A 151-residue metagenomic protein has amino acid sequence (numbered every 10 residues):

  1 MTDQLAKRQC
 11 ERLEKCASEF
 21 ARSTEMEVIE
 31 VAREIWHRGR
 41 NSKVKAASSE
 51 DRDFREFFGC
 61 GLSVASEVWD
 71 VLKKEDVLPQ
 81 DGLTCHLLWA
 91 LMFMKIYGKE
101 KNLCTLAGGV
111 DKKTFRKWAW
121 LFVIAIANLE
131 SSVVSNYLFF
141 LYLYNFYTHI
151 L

Functional and structural regions predicted by a protein language model:
M1-L78: Charged, often Cys/His-bearing segments associated with DNA-binding zinc-finger transcription factors
G61-V64, C85, K99, F115-W118: Alpha-helical interaction elements in eukaryotic regulators
L72-D76, Y97, I126, E130: Short amphipathic alpha-helical segments enriched in hydrophobics
D81-G82, S135: Short amphipathic alpha-helical segments embedded in low-complexity Lys/Glu-rich regions
L83-I96: Short, amphipathic alpha-helical "recognition" segments used to contact nucleic acids or chromatin
K95-A107: Short, charged amphipathic recognition helices of the HTH superfamily and cognate SANT/SANTA-like modules
T105-W118: Short, basic interhelical loop/turn and adjoining N-cap of the next helix at nucleic-acid- or acidic-partner-contacting
R116-L151: Active-site- or DNA-interface-adjacent structural scaffold in DNA-acting proteins
